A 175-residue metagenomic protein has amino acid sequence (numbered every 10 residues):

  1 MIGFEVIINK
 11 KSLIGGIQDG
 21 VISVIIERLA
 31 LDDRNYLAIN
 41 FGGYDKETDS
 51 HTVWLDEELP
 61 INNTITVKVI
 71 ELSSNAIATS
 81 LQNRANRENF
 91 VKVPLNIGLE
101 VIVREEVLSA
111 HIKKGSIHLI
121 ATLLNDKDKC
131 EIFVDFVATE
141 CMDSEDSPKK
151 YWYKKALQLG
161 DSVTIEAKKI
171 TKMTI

Functional and structural regions predicted by a protein language model:
M1-G3, T64, V107-S109, E131 (+1 more regions): Exposed beta-strand and adjacent loop surfaces of beta-rich binding modules that mediate intermolecular recognition
M1-I17, V107: Short, extreme N-terminal segment that most often corresponds to the first beta-strand
V6, V101, A110-I112: Short aromatic-centered micro-motifs
I22-V24: Long, solvent-exposed non-transmembrane regions
L29-N62, I120-L159: Acidic, low-complexity, intrinsically disordered interaction modules
W54-N75, L157-I175: Short, mixed-charge low-complexity intrinsically disordered segments
N75-R104: Surface-exposed beta-loop interaction hotspot
E106-S116: Solvent-exposed interaction surfaces and binding hotspots enriched for charged
